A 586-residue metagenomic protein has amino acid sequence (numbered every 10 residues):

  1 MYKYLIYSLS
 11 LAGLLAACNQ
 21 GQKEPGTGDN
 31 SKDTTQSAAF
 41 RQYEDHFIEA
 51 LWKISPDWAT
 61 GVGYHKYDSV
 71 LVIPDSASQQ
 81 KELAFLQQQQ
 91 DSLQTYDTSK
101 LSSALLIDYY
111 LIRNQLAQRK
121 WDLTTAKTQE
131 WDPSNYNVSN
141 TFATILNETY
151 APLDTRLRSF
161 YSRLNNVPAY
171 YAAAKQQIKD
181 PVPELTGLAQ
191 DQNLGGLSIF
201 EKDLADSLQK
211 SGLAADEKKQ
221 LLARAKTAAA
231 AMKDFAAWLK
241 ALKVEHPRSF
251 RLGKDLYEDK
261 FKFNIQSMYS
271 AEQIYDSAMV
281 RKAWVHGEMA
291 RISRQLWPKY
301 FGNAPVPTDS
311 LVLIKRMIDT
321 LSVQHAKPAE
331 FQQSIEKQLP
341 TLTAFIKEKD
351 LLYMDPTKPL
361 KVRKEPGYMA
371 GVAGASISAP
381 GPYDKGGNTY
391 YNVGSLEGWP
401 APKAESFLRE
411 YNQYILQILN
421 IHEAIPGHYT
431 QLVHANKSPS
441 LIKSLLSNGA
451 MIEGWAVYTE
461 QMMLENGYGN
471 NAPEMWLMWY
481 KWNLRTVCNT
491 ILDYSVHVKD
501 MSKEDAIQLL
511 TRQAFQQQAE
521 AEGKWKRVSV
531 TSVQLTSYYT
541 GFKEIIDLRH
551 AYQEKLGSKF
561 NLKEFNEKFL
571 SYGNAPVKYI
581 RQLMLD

Functional and structural regions predicted by a protein language model:
Y2-S8: Sec-dependent signal peptide recognition, specifically the positively charged N-region followed immediately by
L15-A17: C-terminal motif of bacterial Sec signal peptides marking the signal peptidase cleavage site
N19-D586: N-terminal maturation segment of proteins
